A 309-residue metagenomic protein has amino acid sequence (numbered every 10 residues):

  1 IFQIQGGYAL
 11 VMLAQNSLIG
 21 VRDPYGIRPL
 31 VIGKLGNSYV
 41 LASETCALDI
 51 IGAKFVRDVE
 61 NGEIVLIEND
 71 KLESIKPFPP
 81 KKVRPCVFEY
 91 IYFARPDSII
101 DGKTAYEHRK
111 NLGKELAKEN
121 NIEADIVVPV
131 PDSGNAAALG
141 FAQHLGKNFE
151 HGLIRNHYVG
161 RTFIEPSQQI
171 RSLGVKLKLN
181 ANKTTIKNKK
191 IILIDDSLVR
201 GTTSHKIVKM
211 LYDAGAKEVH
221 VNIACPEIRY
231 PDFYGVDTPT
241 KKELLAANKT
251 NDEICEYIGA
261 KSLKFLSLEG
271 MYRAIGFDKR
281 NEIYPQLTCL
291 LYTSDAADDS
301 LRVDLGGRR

Functional and structural regions predicted by a protein language model:
I1-G134, A142-K183, I191, F277-P285 (+1 more regions): N-terminal segments that mediate ammonia production and transfer in glutamine-dependent amidotransferase systems
K118, L139, Q143, K209 (+1 more regions): Short, well-ordered alpha-helices that flank and scaffold nucleotide-derived cofactor binding pockets
D125, K217, K261: Short acidic/polar active-site loop segments enriched in Thr and Asp
F149-G160, Y257-I275: A conserved beta-strand->alpha-helix junction
G174-A247, N251, Y257: PRPP/pyrophosphate-binding module of the type I phosphoribosyltransferase fold
R200-G201, S300-V303: Catalytic P-loop NTPase motifs of RecA-like helicase/translocase cores
Y292-D299: Conserved small/polar residues in nucleotide/adenosyl-binding loops
D304-R309: Hydrophobic alpha-helical segments, chiefly the membrane-spanning helices and signal/signal-anchor peptides
